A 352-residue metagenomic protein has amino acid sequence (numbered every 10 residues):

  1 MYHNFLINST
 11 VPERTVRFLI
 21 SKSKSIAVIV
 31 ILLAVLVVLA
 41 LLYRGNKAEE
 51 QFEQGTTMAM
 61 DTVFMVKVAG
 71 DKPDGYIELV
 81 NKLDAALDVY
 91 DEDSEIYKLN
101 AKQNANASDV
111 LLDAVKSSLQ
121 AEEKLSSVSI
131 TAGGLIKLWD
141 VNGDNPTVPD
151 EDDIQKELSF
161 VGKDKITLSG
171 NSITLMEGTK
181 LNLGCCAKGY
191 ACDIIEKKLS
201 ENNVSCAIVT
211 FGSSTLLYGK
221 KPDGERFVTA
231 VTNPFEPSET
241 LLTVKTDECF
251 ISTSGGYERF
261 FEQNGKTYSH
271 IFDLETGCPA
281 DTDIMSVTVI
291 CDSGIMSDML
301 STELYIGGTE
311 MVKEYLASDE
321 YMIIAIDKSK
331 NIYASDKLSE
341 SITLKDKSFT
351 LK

Functional and structural regions predicted by a protein language model:
Y2-K352: Mature catalytic core of soluble alpha/beta enzymes
